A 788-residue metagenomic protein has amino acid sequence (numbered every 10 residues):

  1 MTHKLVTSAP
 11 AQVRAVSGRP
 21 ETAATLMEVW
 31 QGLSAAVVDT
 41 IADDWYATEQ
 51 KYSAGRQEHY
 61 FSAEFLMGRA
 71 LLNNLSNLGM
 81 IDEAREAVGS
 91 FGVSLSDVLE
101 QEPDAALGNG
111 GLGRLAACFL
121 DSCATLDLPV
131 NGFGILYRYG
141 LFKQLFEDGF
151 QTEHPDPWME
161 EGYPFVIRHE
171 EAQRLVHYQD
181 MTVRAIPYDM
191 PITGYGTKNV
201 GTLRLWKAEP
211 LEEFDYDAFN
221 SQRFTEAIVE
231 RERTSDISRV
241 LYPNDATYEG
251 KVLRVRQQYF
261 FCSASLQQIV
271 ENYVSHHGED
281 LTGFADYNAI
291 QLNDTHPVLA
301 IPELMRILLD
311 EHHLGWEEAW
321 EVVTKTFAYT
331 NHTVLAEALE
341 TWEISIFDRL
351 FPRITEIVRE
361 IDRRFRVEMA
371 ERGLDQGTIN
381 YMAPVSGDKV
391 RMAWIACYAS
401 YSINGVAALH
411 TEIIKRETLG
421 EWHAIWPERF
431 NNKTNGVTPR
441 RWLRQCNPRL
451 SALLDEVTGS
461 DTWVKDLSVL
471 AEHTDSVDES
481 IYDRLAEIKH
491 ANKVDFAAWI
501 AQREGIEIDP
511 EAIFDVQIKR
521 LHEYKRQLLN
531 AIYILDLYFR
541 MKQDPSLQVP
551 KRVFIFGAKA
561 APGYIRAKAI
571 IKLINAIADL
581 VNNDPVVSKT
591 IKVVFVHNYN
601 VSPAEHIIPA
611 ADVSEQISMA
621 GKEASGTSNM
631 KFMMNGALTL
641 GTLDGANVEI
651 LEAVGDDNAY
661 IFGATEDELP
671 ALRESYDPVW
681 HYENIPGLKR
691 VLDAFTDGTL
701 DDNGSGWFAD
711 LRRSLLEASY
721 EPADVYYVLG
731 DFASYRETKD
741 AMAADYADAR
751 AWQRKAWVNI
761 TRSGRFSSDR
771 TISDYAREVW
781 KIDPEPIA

Functional and structural regions predicted by a protein language model:
M1-A788: A conserved ligand/cofactor-binding region detector
